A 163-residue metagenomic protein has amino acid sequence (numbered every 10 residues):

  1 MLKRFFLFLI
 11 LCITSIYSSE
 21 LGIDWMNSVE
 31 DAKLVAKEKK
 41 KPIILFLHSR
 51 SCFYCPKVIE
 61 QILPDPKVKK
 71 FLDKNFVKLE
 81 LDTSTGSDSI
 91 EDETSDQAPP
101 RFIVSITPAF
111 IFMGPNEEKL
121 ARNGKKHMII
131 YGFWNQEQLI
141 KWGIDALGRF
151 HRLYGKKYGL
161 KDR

Functional and structural regions predicted by a protein language model:
R4-T14: Sec-dependent N-terminal signal peptides
S18-E20: Boundary at the C-terminal end of the N-terminal hydrophobic targeting segment
G22-M26, D65-D92: Thiol-based oxidoreductase modules, predominantly thioredoxin-like and allied folds used for disulfide exchange
W25-I43: A short beta-strand-turn-helix
K39-F53: Short active-site neighborhood of thiol/selenol oxidoreductases, capturing the structured segment around
K39-I43, K74-E80, S105-A109: Loop/turn elements at helix/coil->beta-strand transitions in domains of secreted/extracellular proteins
S49-L63: Conserved redox-active cysteine motifs that mediate thiol-disulfide chemistry, especially di-cysteine Cys-X(1-2)-Cys
R101, S105-G155: Non-catalytic, surface beta->alpha helical segment in thiol-disulfide oxidoreductase systems
